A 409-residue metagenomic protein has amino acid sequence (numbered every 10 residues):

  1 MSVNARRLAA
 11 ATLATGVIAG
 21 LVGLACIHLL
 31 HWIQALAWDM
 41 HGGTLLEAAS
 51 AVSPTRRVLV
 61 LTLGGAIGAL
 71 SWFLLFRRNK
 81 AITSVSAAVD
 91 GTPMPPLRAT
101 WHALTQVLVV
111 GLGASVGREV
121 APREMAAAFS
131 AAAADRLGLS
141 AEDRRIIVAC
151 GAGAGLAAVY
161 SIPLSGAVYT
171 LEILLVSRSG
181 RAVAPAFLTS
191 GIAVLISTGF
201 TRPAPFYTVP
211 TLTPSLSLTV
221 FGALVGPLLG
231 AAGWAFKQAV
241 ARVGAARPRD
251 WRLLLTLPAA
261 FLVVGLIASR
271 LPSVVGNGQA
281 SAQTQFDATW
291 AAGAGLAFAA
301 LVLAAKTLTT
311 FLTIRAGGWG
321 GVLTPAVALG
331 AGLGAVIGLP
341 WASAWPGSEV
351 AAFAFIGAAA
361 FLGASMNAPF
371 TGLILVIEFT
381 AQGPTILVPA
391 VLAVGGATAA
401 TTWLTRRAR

Functional and structural regions predicted by a protein language model:
M1-R409: Alpha-helical transmembrane segments and immediately membrane-proximal extracytoplasmic
